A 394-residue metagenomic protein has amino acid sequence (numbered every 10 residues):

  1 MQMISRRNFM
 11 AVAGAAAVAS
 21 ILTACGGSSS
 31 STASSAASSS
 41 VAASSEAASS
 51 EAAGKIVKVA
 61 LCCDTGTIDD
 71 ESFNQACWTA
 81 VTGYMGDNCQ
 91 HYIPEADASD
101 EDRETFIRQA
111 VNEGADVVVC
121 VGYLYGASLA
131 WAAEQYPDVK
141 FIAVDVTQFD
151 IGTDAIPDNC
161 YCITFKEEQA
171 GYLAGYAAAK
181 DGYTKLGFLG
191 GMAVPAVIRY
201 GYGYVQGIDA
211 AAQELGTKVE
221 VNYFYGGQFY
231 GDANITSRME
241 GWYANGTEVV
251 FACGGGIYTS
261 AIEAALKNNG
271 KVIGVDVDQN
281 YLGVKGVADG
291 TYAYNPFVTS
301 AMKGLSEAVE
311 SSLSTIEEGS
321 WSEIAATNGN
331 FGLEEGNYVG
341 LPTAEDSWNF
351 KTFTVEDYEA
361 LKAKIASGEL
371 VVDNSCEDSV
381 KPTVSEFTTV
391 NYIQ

Functional and structural regions predicted by a protein language model:
M1-Q2, A33: A general, composition-driven signal for non-globular sequence regions
Q2-A17: N-terminal secretory signal peptides and thylakoid transit peptides that target proteins across membranes
R7, V18-A19, K58, Y358: Generic N-terminal initiation segments characterized by hydrophobic and/or small/turn-forming residues
C25-A36: Bacterial lipoprotein signal-peptidase II cleavage site
S35, V41, S45-Q394: A residue-level marker of the well-folded mature domains of exported/periplasmic proteins
